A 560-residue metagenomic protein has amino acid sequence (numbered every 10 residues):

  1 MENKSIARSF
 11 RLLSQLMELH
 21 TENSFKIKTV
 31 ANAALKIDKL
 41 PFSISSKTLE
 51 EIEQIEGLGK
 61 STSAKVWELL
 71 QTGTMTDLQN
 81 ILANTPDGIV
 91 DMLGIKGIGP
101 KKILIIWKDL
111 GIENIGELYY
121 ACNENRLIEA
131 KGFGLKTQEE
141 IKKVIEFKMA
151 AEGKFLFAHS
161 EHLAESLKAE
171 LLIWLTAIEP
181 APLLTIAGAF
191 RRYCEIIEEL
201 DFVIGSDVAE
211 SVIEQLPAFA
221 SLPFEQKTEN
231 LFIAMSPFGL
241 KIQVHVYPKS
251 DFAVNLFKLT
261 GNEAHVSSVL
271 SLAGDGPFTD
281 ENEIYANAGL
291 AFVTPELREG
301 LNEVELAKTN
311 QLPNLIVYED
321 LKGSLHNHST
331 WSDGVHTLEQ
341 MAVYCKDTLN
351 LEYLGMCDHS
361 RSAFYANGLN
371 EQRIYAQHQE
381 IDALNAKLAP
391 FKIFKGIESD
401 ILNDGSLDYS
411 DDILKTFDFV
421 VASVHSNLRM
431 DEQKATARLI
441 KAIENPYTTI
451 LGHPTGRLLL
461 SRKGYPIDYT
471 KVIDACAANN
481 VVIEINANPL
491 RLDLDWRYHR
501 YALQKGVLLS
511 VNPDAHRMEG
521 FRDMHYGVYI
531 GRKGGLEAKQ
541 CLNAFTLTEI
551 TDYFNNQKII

Functional and structural regions predicted by a protein language model:
M1-E22: Charged, compositionally biased N-terminal leader segments and the immediate start of the first structured element
N3-A7, F133-E146, Q243-H245, N350-M356: Short, compositionally biased low-complexity segments
S14, K26-I233, G239-L240, K249 (+4 more regions): Accessory alpha-helical DNA-binding modules that contact the DNA backbone or grooves
E113, P182, L351-E352, T449: Short acidic/polar active-site loop segments enriched in Thr and Asp
L184, L354-M356, L451, I483: Hydrophobic residues within beta-strands of alpha/beta enzymes
I186, G323-N327, E398: Two-metal-ion RNase H-like nuclease active-site motif
Y193-S329, L338-L349, R361-F391, N403-I560: Charged catalytic cores and adjacent phosphate/nucleic-acid-binding surfaces used for phosphate/nucleic-acid chemistry
